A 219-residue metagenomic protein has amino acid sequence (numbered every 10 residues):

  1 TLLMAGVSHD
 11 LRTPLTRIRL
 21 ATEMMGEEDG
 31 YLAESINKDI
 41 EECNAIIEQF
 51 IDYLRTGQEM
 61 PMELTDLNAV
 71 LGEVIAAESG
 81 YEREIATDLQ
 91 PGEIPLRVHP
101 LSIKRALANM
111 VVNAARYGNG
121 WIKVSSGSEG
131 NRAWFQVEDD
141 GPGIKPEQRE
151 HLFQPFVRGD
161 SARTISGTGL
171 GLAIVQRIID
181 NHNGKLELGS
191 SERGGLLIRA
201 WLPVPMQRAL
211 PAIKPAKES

Functional and structural regions predicted by a protein language model:
G57-M60, P95-V98: Conserved micro-motifs of the catalytic ATP-binding
E84-P95: Conserved catalytic submotifs in the C-terminal HATPase_c
G120, N183-G184: Conserved glycine-rich
W121-N131: Short beta-strand/loop element within the Bergerat-fold HATPase_c
D139: Acidic ATP/Mg2+-coordinating residue in the GHKL
I144-F156: Short conserved segment of the HATPase_c
G171, V175: Short alpha-helical Gxxx[C/S/T] motif in the catalytic ATP-binding
